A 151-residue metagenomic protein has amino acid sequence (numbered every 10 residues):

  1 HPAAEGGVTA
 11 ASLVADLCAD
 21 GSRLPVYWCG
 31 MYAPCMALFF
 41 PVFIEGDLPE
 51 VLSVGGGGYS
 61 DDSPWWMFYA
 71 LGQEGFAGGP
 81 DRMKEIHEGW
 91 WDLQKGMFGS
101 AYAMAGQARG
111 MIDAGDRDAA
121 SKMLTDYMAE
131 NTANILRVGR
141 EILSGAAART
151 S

Functional and structural regions predicted by a protein language model:
H1-S151: C-terminus-biased signal that marks the final domain/tail of proteins
